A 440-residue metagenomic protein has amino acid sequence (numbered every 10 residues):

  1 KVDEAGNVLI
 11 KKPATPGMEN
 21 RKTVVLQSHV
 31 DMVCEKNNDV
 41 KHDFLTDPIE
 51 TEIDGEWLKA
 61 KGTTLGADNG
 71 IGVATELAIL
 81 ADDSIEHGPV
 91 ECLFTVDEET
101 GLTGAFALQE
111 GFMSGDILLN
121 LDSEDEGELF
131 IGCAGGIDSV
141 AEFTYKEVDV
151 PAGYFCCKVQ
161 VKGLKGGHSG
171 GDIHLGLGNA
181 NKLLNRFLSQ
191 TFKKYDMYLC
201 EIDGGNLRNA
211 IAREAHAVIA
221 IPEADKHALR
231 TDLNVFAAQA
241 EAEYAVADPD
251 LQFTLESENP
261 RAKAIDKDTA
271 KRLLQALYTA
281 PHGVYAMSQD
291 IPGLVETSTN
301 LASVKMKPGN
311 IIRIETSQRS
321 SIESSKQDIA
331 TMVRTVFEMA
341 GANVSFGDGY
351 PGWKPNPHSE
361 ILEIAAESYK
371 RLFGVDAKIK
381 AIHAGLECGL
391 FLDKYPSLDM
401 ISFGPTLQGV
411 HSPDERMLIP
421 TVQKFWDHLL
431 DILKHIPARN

Functional and structural regions predicted by a protein language model:
K1-K22, S368: A non-catalytic alpha/beta surface segment that caps or lines the substrate-entry region of metallo-dependent hydrolase
M18-T100, A105-Q109, G115-D116, C156 (+6 more regions): Active-site metal-coordination/substrate-binding segment of hydrolases, especially metallo-dependent peptidases
V30-M32, L93-G101, S123-E126, K165 (+1 more regions): Acidic, glycine-rich active-site loops and adjacent beta-strand->loop/helix elements that engage anionic groups
E56-K59, E99, F106-R319: Midchain, well-structured core segments that form catalytic/ion-binding scaffolds
G111, G176-K194, E223-K226, K271-Y278 (+4 more regions): His/Asp/Glu-rich mid-to-C-terminal helical/loop segments that flank catalytic regions of hydrolases
N179-N181, R186-I202, G347, P355-L398: Active-site-adjacent substrate-binding region of metalloamidase/peptidase-like peptide-processing proteins
L294-A384: Substrate-recognition/cap regions that form aromatic- and gly/pro-loop-enriched pockets for small-molecule ligands
E296-G309, S317, L372-I432: Zn-dependent metallopeptidase/amidohydrolase metal-coordination segment
